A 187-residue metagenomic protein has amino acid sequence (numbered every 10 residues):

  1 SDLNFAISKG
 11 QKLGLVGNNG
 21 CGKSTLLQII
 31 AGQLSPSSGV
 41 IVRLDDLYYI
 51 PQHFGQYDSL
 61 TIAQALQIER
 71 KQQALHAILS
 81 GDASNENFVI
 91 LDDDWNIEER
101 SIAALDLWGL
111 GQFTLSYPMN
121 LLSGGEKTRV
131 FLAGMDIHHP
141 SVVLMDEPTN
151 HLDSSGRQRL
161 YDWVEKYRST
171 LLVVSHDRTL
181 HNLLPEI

Functional and structural regions predicted by a protein language model:
S1-S8, G39: Conserved beta-strand
V16-N18: The feature captures the beta-strand-to-loop junction immediately N-terminal to the Walker
A31: Helix-to-loop junction immediately C-terminal to a conserved catalytic motif
Q56-L121: ABC-family P-loop ATPase nucleotide-binding domains
L132: Hydrophobic anchor residue at the start of the ABC signature
V143-E147, L152: Catalytic Walker B motif of ABC-type/P-loop ATPase nucleotide-binding domains
S175-H176: H-loop/switch region of ABC-family ATPase nucleotide-binding domains
